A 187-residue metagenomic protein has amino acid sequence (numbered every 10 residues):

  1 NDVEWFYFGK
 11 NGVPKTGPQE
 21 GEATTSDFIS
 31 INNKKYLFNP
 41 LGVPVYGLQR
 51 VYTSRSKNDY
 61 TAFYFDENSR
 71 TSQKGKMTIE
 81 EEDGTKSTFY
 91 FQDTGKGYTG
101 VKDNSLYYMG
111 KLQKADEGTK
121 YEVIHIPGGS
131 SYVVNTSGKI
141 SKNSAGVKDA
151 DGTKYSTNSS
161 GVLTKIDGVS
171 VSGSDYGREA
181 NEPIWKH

Functional and structural regions predicted by a protein language model:
N1-H187: Extracellular adhesion/carbohydrate-binding repeat motifs centered on closely spaced tryptophans
